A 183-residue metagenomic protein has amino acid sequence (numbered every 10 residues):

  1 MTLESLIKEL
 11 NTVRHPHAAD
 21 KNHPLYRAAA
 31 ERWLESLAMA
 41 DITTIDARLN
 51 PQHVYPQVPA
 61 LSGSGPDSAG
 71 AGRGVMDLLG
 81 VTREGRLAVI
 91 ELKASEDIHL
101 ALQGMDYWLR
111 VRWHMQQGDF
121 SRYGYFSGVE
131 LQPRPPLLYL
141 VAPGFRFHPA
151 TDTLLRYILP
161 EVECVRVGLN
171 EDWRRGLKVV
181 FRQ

Functional and structural regions predicted by a protein language model:
M1-Q183: Charged, terminal alpha-helix-loop-beta segments that serve as non-catalytic nucleic-acid engagement and/or assembly
